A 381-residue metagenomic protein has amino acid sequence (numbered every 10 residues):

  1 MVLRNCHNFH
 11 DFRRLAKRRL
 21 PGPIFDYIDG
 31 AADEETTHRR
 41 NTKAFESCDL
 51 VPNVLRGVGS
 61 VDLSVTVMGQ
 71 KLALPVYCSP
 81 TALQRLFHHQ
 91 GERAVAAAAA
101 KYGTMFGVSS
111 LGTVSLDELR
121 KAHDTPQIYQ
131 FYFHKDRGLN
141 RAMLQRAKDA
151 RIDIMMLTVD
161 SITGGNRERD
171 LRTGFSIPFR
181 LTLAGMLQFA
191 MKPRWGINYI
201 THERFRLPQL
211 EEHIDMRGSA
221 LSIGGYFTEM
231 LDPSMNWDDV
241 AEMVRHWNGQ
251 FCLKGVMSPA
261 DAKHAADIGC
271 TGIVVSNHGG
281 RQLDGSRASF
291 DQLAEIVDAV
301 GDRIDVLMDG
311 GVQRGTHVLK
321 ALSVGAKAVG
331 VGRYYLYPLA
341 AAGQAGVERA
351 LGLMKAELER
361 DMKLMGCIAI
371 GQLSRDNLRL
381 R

Functional and structural regions predicted by a protein language model:
M1-E46, D291-R381: Alpha/beta catalytic cores of nucleotide-metabolism and tRNA/nucleoside-modifying enzymes
M1-G69, P178-M235, G371-R375, R379: An N-cap/entry alpha-helix motif that binds or orients negatively charged groups
A32-D33, S110-V114, K135, M257 (+1 more regions): Short beta->alpha linker loops
D49, S64-T66, P75-S79, M105-G107 (+2 more regions): Short, conserved beta-strand segments within well-ordered enzyme catalytic domains that often line or immediately flank
L72-L111, L116: Glycine-rich active-site/cofactor-binding loop and its immediate structural neighborhood
Y77-L83, P126-Y132, G224-Y226: Short, basic, glycine/proline-bearing loop/turn elements
L83, A97, A122, G138-M308 (+1 more regions): Alpha/beta enzyme core
K101-A122, P126-N140: A gly/proline- and charged-residue-enriched helix-loop-helix capping module
